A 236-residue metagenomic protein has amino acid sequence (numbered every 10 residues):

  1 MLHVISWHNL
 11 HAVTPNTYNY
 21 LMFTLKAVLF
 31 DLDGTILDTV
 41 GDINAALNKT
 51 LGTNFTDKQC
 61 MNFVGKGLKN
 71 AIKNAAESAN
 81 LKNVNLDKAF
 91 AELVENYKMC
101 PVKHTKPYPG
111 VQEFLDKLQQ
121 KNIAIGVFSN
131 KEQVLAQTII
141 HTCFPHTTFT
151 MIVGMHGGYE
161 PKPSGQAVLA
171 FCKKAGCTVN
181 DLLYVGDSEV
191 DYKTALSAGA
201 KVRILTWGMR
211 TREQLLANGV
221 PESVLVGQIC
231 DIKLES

Functional and structural regions predicted by a protein language model:
L2-F30, E235: Non-catalytic pre-domain segments flanking phosphatase-related domains
F23-E113, K121, V134: N-terminal helical cap/lid subdomain that shapes the substrate entry/recognition surface in HAD-like hydrolases
A27, K162-Y192: Conserved Lys-Pro-Asp/Glu-containing loop-to-beta segment of HAD-superfamily phosphomonoesterases, centered on
T56-Q59, V84-N85, T147-M151, V179-L183: Short acidic capping loops at alpha-helix termini that bridge into adjacent secondary structure
C60-F63, H146-K162: A short, structured active-site edge motif that brings together acidic residues
F114-H141: Substrate-recognition element of Asp-dependent hydrolases with the DxDx(T/V) motif
F144-I152, L215-K233: Structural recognition of alpha->loop->beta junctions
L183-S223: Acidic, Mg2+-coordinating phosphoryl-transfer loop and its flanking beta/alpha structural elements, shared across
